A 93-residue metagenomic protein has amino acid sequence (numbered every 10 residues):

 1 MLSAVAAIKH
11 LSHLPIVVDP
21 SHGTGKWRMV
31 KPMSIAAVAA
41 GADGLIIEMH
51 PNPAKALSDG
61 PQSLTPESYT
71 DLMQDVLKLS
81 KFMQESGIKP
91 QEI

Functional and structural regions predicted by a protein language model:
M1-M49: Catalytic alpha/beta core domains of metabolic enzymes, predominantly
K9, K26, K31, K55 (+2 more regions): Context-gated lysine
V30-V38, P61-M73, P90-I93: Short secondary-structure transition/capping segments
E48, F82-I93: Flexible, glycine/charged-enriched surface loops at secondary-structure junctions
N52-E85: C-terminal helical cap(s) of enzyme catalytic domains, especially alpha/beta-barrels
